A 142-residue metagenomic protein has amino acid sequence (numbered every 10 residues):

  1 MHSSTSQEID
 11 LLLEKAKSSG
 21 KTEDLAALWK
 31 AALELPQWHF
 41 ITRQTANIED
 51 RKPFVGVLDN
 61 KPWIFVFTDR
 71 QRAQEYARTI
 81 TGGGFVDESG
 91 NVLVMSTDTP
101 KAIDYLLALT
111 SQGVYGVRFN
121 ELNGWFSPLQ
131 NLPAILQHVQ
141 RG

Functional and structural regions predicted by a protein language model:
M1-G142: An interfacial alpha-helical scaffold signature
